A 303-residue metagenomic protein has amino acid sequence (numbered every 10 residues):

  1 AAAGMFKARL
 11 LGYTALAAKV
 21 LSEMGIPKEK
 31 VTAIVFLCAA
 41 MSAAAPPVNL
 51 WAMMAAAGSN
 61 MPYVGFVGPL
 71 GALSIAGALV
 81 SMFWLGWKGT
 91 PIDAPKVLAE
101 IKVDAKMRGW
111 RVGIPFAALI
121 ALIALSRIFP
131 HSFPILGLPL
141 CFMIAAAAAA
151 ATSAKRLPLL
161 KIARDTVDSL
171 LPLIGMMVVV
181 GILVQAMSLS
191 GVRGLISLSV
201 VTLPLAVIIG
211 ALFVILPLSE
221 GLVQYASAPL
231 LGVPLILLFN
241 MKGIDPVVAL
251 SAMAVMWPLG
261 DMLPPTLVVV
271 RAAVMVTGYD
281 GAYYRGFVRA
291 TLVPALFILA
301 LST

Functional and structural regions predicted by a protein language model:
A1, E23-V31, R111, V167-L173 (+2 more regions): Membrane-interfacial loop-to-helix junctions in multi-pass transporters
A1, P139, A151-R193, F213-P217: Core transmembrane alpha-helical segments of multi-pass membrane transporters/permeases
A1-A18, L203-K242, V247, M253-A254 (+1 more regions): Hydrophobic alpha-helical transmembrane segments of multi-pass integral membrane proteins, predominantly secondary
A1-R9, V35-P46, L73-S81, G181-Q185 (+2 more regions): Helix-loop-helix module between adjacent transmembrane segments
K19-G113, V269-T303: Membrane-core helix-loop-helix motifs of multi-pass transport proteins
N60-A72, D104-M107, I128-C141, T166-V167 (+1 more regions): Interfacial loop-to-helix junctions that mark the boundaries of transmembrane helices in multi-pass membrane
R111-A121, S132-T152, L173-I182: Hydrophobic mid-bilayer segments of alpha-helices in multi-pass membrane transport proteins, especially secondary
I120-L125, M176-G191, F239, G243-S251 (+1 more regions): Hydrophobic alpha-helical transmembrane segments in multi-pass integral membrane proteins
